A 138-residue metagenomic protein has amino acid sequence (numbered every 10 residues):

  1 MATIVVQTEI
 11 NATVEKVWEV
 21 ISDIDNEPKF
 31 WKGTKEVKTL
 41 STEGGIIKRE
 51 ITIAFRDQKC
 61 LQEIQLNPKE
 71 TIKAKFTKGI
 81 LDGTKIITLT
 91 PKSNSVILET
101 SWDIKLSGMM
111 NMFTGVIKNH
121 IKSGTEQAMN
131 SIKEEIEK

Functional and structural regions predicted by a protein language model:
M1-T42: Hydrophobic ligand-binding cavity/cleft-lining segments
T8, C60-Q65, T84-P91: Hydrophobic/aromatic beta-strand elements that line small-molecule binding cavities or substrate pockets in beta-rich
I10-V14, I53-D57, L66-P68, I104-G108: Beta-strand elements of well-folded, non-transmembrane domains
E15-W18, E126, N130: Amphipathic alpha-helical segments that line or abut small-molecule/effector binding pockets and mediate allosteric
K16-W18, K29, K59-L61, A74 (+3 more regions): Short acidic, gly/pro-rich beta-turn/loop elements at beta-sheet edges and active-site/ligand-binding grooves
K38-L81, I97, Q127-K138: Glycine-rich portal/gate segments that line the openings of hydrophobic small-molecule binding cavities
T77-Q127, E134: Beta-strand/loop substructures that line and gate deep hydrophobic ligand-binding cavities in soluble
